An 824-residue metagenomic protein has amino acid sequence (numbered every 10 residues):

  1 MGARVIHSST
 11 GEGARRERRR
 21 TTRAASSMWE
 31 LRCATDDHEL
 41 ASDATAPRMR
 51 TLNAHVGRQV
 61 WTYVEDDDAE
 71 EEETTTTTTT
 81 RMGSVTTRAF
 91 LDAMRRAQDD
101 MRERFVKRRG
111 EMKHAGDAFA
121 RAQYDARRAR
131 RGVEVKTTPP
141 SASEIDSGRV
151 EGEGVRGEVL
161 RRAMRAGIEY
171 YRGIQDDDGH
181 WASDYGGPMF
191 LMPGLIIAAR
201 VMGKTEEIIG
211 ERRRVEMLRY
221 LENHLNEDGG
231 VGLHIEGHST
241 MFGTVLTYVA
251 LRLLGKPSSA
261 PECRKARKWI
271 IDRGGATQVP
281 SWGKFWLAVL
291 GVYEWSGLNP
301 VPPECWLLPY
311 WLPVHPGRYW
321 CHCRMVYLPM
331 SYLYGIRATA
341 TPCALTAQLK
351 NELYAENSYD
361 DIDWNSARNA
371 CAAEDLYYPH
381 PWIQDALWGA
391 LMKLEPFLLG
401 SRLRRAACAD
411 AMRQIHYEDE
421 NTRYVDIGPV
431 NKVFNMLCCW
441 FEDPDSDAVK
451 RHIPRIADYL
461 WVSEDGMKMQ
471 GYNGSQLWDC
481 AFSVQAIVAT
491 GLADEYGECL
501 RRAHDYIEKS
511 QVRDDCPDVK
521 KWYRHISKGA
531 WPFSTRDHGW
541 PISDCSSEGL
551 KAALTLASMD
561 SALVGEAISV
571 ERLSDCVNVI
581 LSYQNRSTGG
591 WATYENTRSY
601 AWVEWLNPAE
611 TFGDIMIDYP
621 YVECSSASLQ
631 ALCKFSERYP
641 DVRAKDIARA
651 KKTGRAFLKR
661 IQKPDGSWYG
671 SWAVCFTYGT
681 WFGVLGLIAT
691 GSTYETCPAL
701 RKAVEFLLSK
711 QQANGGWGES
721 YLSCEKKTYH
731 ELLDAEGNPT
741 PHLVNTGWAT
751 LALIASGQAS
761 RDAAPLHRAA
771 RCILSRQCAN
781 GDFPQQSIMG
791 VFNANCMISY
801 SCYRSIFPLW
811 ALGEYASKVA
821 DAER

Functional and structural regions predicted by a protein language model:
G2-R824: Preference for long, amphipathic alpha-helical scaffolds in soluble/luminal domains and all-alpha bundles
